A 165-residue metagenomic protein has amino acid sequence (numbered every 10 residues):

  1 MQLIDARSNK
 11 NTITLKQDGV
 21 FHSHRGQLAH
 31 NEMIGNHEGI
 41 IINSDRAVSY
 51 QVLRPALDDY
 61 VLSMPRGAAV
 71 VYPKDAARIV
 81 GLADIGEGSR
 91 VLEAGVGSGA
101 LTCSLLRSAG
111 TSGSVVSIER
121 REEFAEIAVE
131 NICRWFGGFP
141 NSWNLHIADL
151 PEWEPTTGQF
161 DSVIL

Functional and structural regions predicted by a protein language model:
M1-V52: N-terminal auxiliary segments of SAM/dcSAM-dependent transferases
S49-G67: P-loop NTP-binding catalytic core
S63-A77: Conserved SAM-binding loop and adjacent beta-strand
G81-G86, S108, F136, E154: Glycine-rich helix-loop-beta junction characteristic of Rossmann-like nucleotide cofactor-binding loops
G86-G97: Conserved class I S-adenosyl-L-methionine
S98-T111: Conserved SAM-binding loop of SAM-dependent methyltransferases across substrates and taxa, primarily the Class I
S112-V116: Short beta-strand element of Class I
I118-I164: S-adenosyl-L-methionine
